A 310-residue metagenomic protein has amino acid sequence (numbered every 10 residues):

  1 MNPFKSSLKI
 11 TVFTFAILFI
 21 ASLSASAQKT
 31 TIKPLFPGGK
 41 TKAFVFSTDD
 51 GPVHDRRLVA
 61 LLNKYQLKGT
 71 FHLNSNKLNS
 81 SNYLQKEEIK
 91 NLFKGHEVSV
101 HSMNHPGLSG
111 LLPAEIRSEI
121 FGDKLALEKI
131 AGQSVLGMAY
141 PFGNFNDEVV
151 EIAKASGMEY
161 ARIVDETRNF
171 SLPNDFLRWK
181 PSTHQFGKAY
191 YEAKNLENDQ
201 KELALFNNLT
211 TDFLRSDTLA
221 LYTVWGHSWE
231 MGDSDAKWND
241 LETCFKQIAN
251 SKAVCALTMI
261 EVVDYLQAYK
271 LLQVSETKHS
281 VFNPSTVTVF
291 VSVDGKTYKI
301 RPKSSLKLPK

Functional and structural regions predicted by a protein language model:
M1-F13: Bacterial N-terminal signal peptides that target proteins for export
T11-S22: Bacterial N-terminal signal peptides
L23-A27: Sec/Tat signal peptide C-region and signal peptidase I cleavage site
Q28-R57: Boundary/entry segment of secreted carbohydrate-active catalytic domains
K29-F36, K64, N79, E128 (+5 more regions): C-terminal domain-boundary segment and adjacent tail
A43, R57, E115-S118, G122 (+4 more regions): Extracytoplasmic/secreted proteins, especially bacterial periplasmic and envelope-associated proteins
N63-A193, A220-S228: Metal-dependent polysaccharide deacetylase catalytic core of the NodB/CE4 family, i.e., the active-site-bearing domain
L196-R215: A Trp-anchored, charged/polar loop motif used as the substrate-binding/catalytic surface of acyl/ester-handling
